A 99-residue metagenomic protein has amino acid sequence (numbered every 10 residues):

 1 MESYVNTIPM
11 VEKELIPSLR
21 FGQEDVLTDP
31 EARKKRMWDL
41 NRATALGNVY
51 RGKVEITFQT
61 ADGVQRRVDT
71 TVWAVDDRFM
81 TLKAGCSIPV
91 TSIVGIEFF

Functional and structural regions predicted by a protein language model:
M1-V64, F98-F99: Short glycine-rich, low-complexity segments
V49, W73-V75, K83: A short, compositionally biased micro-patch
R66-W73: Short beta-strand-centered aromatic/proline hotspots
D77-F99: Short, Lys/Arg-rich amphipathic alpha-helical interaction segments that bind nucleic acids or acidic protein surfaces
